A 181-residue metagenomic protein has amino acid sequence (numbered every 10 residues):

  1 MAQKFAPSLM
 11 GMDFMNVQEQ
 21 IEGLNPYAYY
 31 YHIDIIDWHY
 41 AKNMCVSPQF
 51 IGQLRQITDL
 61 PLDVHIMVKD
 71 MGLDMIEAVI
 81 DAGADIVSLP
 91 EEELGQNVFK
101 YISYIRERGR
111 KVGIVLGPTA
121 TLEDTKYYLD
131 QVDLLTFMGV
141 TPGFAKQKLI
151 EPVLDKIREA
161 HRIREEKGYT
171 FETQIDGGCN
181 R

Functional and structural regions predicted by a protein language model:
M1-S88, L94-N97, K111-V112, T125-V132 (+4 more regions): Conserved N-terminal beta1-alpha1 strand-loop-helix module at the mouth
D37-W38, V140-F144: A short, flexible beta-alpha/helix-coil linker loop
Y101, E107-R110: Short acidic, glycine/proline-enriched helix-loop-strand junctions
V115-T119: Short gly/ser/thr-rich secondary-structure transition/capping motifs
G178-R181: Acidic, divalent-metal-coordinating active-site segment for phosphoryl/phosphodiester hydrolysis, typified by short
